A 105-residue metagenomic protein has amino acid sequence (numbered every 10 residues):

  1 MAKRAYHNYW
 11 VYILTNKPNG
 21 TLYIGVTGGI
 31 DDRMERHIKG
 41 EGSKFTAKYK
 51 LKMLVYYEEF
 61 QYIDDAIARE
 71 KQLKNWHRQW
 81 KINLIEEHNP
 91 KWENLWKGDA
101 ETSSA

Functional and structural regions predicted by a protein language model:
M1-S43, A47-E59, D64-K71, H88-P90 (+1 more regions): GIY-YIG nuclease catalytic motif and its immediate N-terminal context
K44, K71-L84: Short arginine-rich
